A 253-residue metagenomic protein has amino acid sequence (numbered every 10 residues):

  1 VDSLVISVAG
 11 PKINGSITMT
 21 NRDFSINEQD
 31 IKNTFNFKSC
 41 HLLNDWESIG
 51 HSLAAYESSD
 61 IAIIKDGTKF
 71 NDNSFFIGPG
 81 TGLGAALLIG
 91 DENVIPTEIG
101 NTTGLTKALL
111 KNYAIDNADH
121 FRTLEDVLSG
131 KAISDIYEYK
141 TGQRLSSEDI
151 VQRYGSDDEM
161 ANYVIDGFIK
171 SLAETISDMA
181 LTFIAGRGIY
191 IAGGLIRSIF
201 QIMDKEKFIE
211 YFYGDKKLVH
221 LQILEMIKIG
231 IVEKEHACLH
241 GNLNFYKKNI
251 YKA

Functional and structural regions predicted by a protein language model:
V1-L42, G50-D60, F76, S198-Q201: Short beta-strand-loop/turn "lid" adjacent to the catalytic site in phosphate-handling enzymes
V1-S3, N36, L87, K111-A253: ATP-binding/phosphotransfer module of carbohydrate and carboxylate kinases, centering on a glycine-rich
I6-G10, D45, G78-T81, G186-R197: Glycine-rich beta-strand-to-loop/alpha-helix junction loops that act as flexible
I13, C40-K69, E148, Q152-N162 (+1 more regions): ATP-dependent carbohydrate kinase catalytic cores
S16-M19, S52-N71, F200-M226: Short, flexible, glycine-rich and Lys/Arg-enriched loop motifs at helix boundaries that contact anionic partners
N21-R22, H41-S48, G67-F70, F76-G78 (+1 more regions): Active-site nucleophile and cofactor-binding loops and adjacent substrate-binding regions of central metabolic enzymes
K65-A108: Hydrophobic alpha-helical segments and helix pairs
